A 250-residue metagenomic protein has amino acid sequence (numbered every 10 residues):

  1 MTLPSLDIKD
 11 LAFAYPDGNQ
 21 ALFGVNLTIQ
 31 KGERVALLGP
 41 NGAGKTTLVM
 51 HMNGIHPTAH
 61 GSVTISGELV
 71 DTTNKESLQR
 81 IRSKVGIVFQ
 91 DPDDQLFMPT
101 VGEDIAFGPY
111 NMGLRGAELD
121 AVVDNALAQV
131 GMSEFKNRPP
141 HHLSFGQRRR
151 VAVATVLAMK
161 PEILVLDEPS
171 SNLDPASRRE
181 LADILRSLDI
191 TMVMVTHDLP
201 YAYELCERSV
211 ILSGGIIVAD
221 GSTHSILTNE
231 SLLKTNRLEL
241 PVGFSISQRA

Functional and structural regions predicted by a protein language model:
L38-P40: The feature captures the beta-strand-to-loop junction immediately N-terminal to the Walker
N53: Helix-to-loop junction immediately C-terminal to a conserved catalytic motif
S62-R80: ABC ATPase NBD Q-loop/coupling interface
A117-F135: Conserved ABC ATPase "signature" region
P139-L143, Q147: Conserved ABC ATPase signature
A202-E204: A short, surface-exposed alpha-helical micro-motif characterized by mixed small hydrophobic and charged/polar residues
I216-E239: Conserved beta-strand-loop-alpha-helix hinge in the C-terminal portion of ABC ATPase nucleotide-binding domains
